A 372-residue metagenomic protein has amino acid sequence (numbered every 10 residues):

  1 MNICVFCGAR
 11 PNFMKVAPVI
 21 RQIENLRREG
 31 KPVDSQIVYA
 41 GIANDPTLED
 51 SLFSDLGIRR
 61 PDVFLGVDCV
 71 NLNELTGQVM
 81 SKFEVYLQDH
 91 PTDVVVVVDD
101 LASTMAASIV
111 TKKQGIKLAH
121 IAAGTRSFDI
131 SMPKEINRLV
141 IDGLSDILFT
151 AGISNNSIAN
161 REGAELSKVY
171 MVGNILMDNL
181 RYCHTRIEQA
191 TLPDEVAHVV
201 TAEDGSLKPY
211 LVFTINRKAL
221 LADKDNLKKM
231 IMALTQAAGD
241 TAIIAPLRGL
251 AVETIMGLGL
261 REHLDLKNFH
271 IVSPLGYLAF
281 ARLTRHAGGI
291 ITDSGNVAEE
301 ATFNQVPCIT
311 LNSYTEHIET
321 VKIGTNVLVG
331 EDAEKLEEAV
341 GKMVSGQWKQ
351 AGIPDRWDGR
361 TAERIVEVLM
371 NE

Functional and structural regions predicted by a protein language model:
M1-I243, A251-E372: Nucleotide-activated sugar donor-binding and catalytic core shared by glycosyltransferases and related lipid-linked
